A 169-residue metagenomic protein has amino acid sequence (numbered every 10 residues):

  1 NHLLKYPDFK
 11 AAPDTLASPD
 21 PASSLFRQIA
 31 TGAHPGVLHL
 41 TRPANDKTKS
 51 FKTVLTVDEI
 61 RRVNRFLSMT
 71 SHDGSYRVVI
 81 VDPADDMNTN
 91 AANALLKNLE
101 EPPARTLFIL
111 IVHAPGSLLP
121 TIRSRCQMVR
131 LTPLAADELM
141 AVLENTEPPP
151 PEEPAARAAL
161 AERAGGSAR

Functional and structural regions predicted by a protein language model:
N1-N90: Clamp-loader machinery-focused feature within the broader ASCE/P-loop NTPase space
N1-S18, A22-Q28, A104-T106, H113-R169: Charged, glycine-rich active-site and insertion segments that engage polyanionic ligands
L38, V79, I109, Q127-V129: Hydrophobic/aromatic beta-strand patches that form the interior of the parallel beta-sheet core in alpha/beta enzyme
T53-V54, N93-K97, R123-R125: Short, glycine/charged-enriched secondary-structure capping and boundary segments
R61-R65, K97-E100, E144: A broadly conserved amphipathic alpha-helix scaffold signal in soluble, globular proteins
S68, N93-L110: Conserved catalytic/switch belt of AAA+ P-loop NTPases
P83-M87, L99, P115: Conserved Walker B
